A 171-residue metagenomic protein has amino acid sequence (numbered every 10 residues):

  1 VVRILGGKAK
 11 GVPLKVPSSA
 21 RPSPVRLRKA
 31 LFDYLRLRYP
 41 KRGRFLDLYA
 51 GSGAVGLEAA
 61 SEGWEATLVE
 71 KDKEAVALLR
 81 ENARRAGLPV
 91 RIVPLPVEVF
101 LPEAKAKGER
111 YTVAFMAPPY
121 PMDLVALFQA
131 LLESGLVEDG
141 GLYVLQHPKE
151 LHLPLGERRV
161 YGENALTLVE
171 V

Functional and structural regions predicted by a protein language model:
V1-V171: Class I S-adenosyl-L-methionine-dependent methyltransferase catalytic core
